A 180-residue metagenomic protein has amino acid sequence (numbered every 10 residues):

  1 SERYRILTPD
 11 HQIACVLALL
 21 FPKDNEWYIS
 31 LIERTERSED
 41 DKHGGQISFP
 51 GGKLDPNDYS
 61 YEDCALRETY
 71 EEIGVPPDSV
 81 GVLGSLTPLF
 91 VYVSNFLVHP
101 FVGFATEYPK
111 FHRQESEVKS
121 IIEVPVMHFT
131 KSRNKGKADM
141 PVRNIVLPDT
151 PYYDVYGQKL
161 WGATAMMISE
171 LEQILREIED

Functional and structural regions predicted by a protein language model:
S1-S48, K53-Y108, M127, V146-D180: N-terminal leader/linker segments that precede catalytic domains of diphosphate-processing enzymes
R113-Y156: NUDIX/MutT-family hydrolases
